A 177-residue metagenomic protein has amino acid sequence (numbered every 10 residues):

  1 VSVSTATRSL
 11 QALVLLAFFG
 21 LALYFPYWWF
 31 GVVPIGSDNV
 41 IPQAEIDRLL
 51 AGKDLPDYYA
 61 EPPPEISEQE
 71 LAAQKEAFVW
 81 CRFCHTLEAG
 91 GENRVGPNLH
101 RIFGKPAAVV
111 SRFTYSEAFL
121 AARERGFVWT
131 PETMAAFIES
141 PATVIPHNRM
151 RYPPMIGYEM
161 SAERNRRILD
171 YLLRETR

Functional and structural regions predicted by a protein language model:
V1-L50: N-terminal targeting signals for export/organelle localization
A12-G31, W129-R177: C-terminal capping alpha-helices of c-type cytochrome domains
V40-F78, A89: Electrostatic cytochrome c docking/interface patches
Q69-E70, W80-T86, Y115-A118: N-terminal post-signal-peptidase region of extra-cytosolic proteins
A72-V79, E92-N93, H100, H147: Sequence context surrounding c-type heme c attachment/ligation sites in exported
Q74-E88, I168-L172: The canonical Cys-X-X-Cys-His
A89-T130, Y152-M155: Gly/Gly-Pro-rich "capping" loops immediately C-terminal to redox-active cysteine motifs in periplasmic/lumenal
